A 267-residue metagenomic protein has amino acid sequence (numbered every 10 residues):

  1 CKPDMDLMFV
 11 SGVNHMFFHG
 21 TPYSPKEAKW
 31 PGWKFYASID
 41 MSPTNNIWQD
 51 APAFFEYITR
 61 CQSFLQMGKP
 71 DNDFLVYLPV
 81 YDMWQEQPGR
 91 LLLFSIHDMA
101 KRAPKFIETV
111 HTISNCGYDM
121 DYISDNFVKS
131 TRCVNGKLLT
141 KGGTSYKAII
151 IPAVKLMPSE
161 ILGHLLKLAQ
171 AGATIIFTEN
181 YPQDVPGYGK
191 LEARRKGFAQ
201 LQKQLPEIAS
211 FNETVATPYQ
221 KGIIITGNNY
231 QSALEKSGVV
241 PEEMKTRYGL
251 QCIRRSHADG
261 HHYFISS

Functional and structural regions predicted by a protein language model:
C1-S267: Carbohydrate-binding surfaces of carbohydrate-active enzymes
